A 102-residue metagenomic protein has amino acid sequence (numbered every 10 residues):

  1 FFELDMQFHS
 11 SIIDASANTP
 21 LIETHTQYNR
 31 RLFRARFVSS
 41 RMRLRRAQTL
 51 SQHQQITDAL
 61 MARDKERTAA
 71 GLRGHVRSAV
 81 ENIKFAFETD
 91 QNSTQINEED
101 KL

Functional and structural regions predicted by a protein language model:
F1-V38, T49-A59, R67-R77: Conserved amphipathic alpha-helical segments that form helical-bundle/coiled-coil interaction surfaces
T26, R46-H53, D90-E99: Short alpha-helical linear motifs
R41, R45: Solvent-exposed loop and edge beta-strand segments that line ligand/cofactor-binding and catalytic clefts
K65-L102: C-terminal effector-binding regulatory domain of bacterial HTH transcription factors
